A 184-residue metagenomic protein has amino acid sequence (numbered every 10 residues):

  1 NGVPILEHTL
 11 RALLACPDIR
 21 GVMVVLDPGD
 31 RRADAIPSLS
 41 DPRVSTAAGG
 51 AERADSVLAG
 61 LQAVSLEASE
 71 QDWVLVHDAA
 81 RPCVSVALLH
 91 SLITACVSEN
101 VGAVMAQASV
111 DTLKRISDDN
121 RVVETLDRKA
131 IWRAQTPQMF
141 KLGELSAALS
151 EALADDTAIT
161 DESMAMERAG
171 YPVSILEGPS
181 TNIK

Functional and structural regions predicted by a protein language model:
N1-D30: N-terminal glycine-rich phosphate-binding loop and ensuing alpha1 helix
R20-V22, V101-G102, P172: Residues at the starts of beta-strands that form the adenosine-phosphate
D30, L88, A130, E144-L145: Short, well-ordered alpha-helical scaffold segment located in the soluble/lumenal catalytic or ligand-binding core
R31-P37: Acidic helix N-cap motif at the loop->helix transition within catalytic regions of sugar-transfer enzymes
S40-R53: Conserved donor nucleotide-binding strand/loop of the catalytic core
A51, I131-K184: Conserved alpha/beta core of the MobA/IspD/sugar-nucleotide pyrophosphorylase nucleotidyltransferase superfamily
A51-D118, Q135-T136: Conserved beta-loop-beta/alpha segment of the NTase-like Rossmann-fold superfamily that binds/positions NTPs
V123-R133: A short, charged helix-loop
